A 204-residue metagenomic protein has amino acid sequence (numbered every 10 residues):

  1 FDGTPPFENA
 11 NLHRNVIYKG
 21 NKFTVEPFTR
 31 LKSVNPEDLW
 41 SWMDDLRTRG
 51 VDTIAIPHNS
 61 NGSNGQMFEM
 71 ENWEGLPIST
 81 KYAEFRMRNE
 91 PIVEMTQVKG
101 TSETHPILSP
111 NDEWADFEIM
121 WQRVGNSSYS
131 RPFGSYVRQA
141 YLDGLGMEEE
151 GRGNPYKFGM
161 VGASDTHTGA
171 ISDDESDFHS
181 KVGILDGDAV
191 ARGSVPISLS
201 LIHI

Functional and structural regions predicted by a protein language model:
F1-I202: Extended, charged catalytic domains and RNA/DNA-binding interfaces, predominantly in divalent-metal-using enzymes
